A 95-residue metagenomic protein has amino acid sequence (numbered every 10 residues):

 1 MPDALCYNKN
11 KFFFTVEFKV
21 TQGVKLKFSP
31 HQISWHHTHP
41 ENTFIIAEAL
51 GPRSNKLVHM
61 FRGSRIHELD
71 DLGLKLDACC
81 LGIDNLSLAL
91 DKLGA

Functional and structural regions predicted by a protein language model:
A4-C6, K11-Q22: Conserved catalytic cores of phosphodiester-cleaving nucleases, focusing on short active-site segments
F13, G23-K25, R53-N55: Short active-site-adjacent helix-start/loop capping segments
T21-P40: Mg2+/Mn2+-dependent nuclease catalytic core
F28, H67, L81-D84: Short coil/turn linker and secondary-structure boundary residues
H37-I66: Nucleic-acid nuclease catalytic cores
S64-L74: Acidic, Ser/Thr-rich peripheral helices and adjacent loops at domain boundaries
L74-A95: Charged phosphate-binding loop/patch that engages nucleotide di/tri-phosphates or the phosphate backbone of nucleic
